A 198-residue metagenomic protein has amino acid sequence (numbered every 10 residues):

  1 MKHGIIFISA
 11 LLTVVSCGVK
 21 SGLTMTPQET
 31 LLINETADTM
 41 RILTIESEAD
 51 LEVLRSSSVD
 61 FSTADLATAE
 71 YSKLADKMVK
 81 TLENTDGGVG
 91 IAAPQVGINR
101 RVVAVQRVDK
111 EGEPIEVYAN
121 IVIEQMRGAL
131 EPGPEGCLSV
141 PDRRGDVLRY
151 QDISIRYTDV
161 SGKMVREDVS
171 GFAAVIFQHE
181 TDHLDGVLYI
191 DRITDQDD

Functional and structural regions predicted by a protein language model:
M1-M25: Bacterial Sec-dependent N-terminal signal peptides
C17-D198: Positively charged
